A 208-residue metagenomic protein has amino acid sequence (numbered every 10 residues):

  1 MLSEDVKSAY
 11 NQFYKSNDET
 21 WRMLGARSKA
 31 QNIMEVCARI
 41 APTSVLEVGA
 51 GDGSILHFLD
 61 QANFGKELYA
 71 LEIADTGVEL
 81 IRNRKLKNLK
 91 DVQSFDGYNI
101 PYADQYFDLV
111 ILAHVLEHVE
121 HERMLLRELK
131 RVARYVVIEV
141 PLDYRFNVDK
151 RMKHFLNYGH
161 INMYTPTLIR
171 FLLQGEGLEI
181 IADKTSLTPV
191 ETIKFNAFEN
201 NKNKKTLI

Functional and structural regions predicted by a protein language model:
M1-A103, L109, A113, L126 (+3 more regions): Conserved N-terminal segment of class I S-adenosyl-L-methionine
D75, V119-E120: A structural helix-start
N83, N147-M152, T192-A197: Short aromatic-enriched loop/helix-cap "lid" or pocket-rim segments at secondary-structure transitions that line
A113-L116, E139: Residues lining the SAM
R123-I138: A short glycine-rich, Lys/Arg-flanked "PGG" loop and its adjoining helix->strand segment in the class I
E139-I161: Short, glycine-/aromatic-enriched active-site segment of Class I SAM-dependent methyltransferases
I169-K184: A SAM-dependent methyltransferase catalytic signature shared across enzymes that methylate proteins
A182-I208: A C-terminal cap/extension of S-adenosyl-L-methionine-dependent methyltransferases that defines the acceptor-substrate
